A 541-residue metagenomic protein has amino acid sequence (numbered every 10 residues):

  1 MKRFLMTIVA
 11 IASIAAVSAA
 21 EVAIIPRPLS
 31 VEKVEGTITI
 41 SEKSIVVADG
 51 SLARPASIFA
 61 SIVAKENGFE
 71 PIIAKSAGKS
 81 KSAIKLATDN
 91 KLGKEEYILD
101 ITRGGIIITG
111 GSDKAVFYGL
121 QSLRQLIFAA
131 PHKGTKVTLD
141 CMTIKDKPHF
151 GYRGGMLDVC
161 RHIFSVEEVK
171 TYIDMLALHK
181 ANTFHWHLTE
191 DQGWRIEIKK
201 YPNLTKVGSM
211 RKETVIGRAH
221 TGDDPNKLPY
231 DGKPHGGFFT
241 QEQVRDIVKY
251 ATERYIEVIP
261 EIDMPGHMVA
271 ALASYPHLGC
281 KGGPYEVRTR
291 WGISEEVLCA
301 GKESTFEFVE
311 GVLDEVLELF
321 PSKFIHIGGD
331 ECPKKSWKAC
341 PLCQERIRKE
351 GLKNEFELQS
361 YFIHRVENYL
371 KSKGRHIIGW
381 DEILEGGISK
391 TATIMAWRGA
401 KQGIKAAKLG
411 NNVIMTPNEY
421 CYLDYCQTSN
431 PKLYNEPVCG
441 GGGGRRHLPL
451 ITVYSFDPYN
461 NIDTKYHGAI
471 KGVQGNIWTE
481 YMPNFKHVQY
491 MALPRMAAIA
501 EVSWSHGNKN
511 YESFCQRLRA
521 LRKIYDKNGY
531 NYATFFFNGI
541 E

Functional and structural regions predicted by a protein language model:
M1-A23: Bacterial Sec-dependent N-terminal signal peptides
A20-F150, H487, S503-F537: Contiguous, structured surface segment used for ligand recognition
G50-S57, D113-F117, I163-E167, F238-E242 (+7 more regions): Soluble non-cytosolic domains of exported or imported proteins
R54-P55, I163-S165, D191-E197, P265-A271 (+6 more regions): Flexible loop/turn segments at secondary-structure boundaries
L92-E296, A300-F306, G311-F324, R365 (+2 more regions): Feature activates predominantly on carbohydrate-active enzymes
A271-H277, K281, E286-T393, W397-G410: Active-site neighborhood of glycoside hydrolase catalytic domains
H376-E382, G387-A392, R398-E541: Flexible, acidic glycine-rich loops studded with aromatic residues
